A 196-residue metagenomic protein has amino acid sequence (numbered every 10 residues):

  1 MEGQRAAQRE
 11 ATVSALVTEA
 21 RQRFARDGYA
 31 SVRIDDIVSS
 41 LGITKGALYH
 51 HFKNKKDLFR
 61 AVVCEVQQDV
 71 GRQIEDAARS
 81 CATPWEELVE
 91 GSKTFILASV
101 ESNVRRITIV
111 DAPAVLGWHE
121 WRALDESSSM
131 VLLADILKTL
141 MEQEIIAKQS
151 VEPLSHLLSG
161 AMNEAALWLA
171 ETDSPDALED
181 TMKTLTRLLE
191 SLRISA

Functional and structural regions predicted by a protein language model:
M1-D27, S31-I43, D57-R60: Basic, helix-initiating cap at the start of DNA-binding domains
R26-A30, C81, S102, Q143-E144: Short coil/turn segments at alpha/beta junctions that flank glycine-rich nucleotide-binding fingerprints
L41-F52: Short hydrophobic/aromatic patch on the recognition helix
R60-V66: Alpha-helical DNA-contacting segments of helix-turn-helix folds
A61, E75-S102, L154-L158: Hydrophobic alpha-helical connector segments
Q68-G71, E90, W118-Q143, E152-H156 (+2 more regions): Amphipathic alpha-helical packing segments from all-alpha helical-bundle domains
T94-L97, L133-D135, K148-W168, E179-E190: Hydrophobic alpha-helical segments that form the core of small-molecule binding pockets and/or dimer interfaces
S99-H119, A134, L167, E171: Amphipathic alpha-helical segments used for helix-helix packing
